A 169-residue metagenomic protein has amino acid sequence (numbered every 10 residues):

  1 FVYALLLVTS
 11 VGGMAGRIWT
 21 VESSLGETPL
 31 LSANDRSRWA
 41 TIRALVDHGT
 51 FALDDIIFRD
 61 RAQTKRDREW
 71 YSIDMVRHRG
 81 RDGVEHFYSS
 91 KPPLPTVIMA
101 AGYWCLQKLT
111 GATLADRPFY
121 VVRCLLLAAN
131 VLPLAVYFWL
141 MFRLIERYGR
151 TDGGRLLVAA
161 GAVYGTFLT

Functional and structural regions predicted by a protein language model:
F1-T20, L126, V136, E146: Start-transfer (signal-anchor) and selected internal transmembrane alpha helices of multi-pass inner/ER membrane
Y3-A4, V97, A128, L156-A160: Hydrophobic alpha-helical transmembrane segments
S10-M14, V163-L168: Aromatic-anchored segments of alpha-helical transmembrane domains
E22-L31, D35, D47-A128: Interfacial juxtamembrane loops and adjacent helix segments that form the catalytic/substrate-binding surfaces
L109-R117, F138-F167: Transmembrane-helix signature of polytopic, membrane-embedded enzymes that assemble or transfer cell-envelope glycans
V131-A135: Residue-level hotspots within the lipid-embedded alpha helices of multi-pass solute transporters
